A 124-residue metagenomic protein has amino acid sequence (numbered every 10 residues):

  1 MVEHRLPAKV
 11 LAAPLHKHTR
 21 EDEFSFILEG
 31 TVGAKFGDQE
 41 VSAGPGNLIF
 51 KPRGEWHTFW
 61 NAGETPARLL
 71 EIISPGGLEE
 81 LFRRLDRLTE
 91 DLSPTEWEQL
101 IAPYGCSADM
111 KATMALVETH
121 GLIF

Functional and structural regions predicted by a protein language model:
M1-L15, E21-D22: A short glycine-rich, His/Asp/Glu-containing loop-to-beta-strand
V2, L28-E29, P45: A cytosolic small-molecule/anion-sensing beta-strand core signal
P7-V10, G46, G54, E64: Tight coil/turn sites that cap or link beta-strands
L11, H18, V32, E80 (+1 more regions): Hydrophobic small-molecule pocket/channel-lining residues, especially in calycin-type beta-barrels
H16-H18, D22-I27, V41, L48: His/acidic/aromatic-lined binding-pocket segments of jelly-roll/cupin-type domains and related regulatory beta-sandwich
G33, D38-W56: Short acidic-glycine-tyrosine-enriched beta hairpin
G33, R53-E79: Ligand-binding loop in jelly-roll beta-barrel domains
L85-F124: Acidic/histidine-enriched, glycine/proline-rich intrinsically disordered or flexible terminal extensions
